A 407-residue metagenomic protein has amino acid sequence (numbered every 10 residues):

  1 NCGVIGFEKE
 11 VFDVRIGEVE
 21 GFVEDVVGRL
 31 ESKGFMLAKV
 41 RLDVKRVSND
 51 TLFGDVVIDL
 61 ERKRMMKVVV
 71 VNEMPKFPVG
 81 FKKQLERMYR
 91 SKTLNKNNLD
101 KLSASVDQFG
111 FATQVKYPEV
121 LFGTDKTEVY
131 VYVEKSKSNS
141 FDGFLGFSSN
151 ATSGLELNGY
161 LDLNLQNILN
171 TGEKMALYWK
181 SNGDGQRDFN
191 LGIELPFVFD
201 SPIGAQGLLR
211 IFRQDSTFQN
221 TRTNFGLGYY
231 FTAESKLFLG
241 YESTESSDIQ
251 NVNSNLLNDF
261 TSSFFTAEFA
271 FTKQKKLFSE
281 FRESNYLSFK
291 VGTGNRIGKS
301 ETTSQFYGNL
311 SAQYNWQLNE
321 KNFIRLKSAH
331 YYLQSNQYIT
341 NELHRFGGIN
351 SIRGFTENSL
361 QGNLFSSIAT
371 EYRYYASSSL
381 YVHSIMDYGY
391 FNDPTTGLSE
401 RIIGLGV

Functional and structural regions predicted by a protein language model:
N1-S149, Y160-D162, A176-Q186, N190-G192 (+1 more regions): Periplasmic polypeptide-binding modules associated with outer-membrane biogenesis and secretion
D13-G17, S246, K276, R296: Short, acidic Gly/Pro/Ser/Thr-rich loop/turn segments
G21, N97-K101, F264, T303 (+2 more regions): Generic recognition of stable, solvent-exposed alpha-helical segments in well-folded globular domains
V44, S243-E245, Y390: Active-site-proximal loop/turn and secondary-structure-junction residues that shape catalytic pockets, frequently
M65-V68, T152-G154, F218, S300: Solvent-exposed, non-transmembrane alpha-helical starts
E73-F77, F281, L380: A generic short alpha-helical patch detector that favors 3-5-residue windows in or near N-terminal regions
K92-S288, W316, R345-I349, S359-N363: Gram-negative/organellar outer-membrane beta-barrel architecture
N158-N164, A176-S181, G185, N190-G192 (+1 more regions): C-terminal transmembrane beta-barrel domains of outer membrane proteins
